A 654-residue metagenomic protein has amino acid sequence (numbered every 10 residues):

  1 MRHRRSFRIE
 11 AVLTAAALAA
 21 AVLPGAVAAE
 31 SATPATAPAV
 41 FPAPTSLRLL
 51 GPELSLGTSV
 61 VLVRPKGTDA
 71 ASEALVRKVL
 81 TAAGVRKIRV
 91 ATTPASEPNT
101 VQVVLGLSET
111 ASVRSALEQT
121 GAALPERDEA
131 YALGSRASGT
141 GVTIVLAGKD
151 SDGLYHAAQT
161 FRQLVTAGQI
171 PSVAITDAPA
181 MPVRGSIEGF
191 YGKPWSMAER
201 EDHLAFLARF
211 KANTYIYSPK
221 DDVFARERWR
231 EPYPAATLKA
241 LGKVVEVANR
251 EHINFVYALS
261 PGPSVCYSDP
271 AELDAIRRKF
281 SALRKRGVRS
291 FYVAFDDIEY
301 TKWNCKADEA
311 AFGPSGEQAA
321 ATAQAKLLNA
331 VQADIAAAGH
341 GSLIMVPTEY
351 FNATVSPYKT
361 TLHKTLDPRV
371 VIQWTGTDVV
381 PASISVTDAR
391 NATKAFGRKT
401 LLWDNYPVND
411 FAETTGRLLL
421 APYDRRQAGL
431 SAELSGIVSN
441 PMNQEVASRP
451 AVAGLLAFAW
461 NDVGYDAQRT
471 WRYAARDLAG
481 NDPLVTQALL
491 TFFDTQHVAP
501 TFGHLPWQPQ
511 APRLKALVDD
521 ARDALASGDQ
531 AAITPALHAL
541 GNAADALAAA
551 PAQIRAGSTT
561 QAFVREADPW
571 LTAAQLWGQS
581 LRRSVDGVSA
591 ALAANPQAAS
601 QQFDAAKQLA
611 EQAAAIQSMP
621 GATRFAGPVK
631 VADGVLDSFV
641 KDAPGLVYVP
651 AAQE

Functional and structural regions predicted by a protein language model:
R2-F7, L13, E30-T140, I170-I175: Acidic, contiguous N-terminal accessory segments
A20-E30: C-terminal segment of classical bacterial N-terminal signal peptides
F41-T45, G464-E654: C-terminal functional modules
T45-R48, Q169-A174, D202, K239-K243 (+4 more regions): Alpha-helical scaffolding within the catalytic cores of extracellular/periplasmic polymer-degrading hydrolases
V61-V63, V104, V145, G185-I187 (+7 more regions): Structural recognition of the beta-strand scaffold that forms the well-ordered cores of secreted hydrolase catalytic
L62-T68, V104-T110, A147-K149, G189-Y191 (+3 more regions): Structural motif
L124-S281, K285-Y292, D296: Feature activates predominantly on carbohydrate-active enzymes
F190, E227, K285, R289 (+1 more regions): Catalytic-core regions of glycoside hydrolase
